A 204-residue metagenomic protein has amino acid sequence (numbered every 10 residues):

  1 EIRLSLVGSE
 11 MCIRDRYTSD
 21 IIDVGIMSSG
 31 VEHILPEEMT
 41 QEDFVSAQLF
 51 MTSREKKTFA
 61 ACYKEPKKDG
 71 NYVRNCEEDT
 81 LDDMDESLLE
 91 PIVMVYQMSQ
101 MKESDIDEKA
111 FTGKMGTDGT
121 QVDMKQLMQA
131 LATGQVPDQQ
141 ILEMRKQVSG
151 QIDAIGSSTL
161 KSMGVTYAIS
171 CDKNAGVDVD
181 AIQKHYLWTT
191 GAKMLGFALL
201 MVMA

Functional and structural regions predicted by a protein language model:
E1, D15-D20, V24, S28-E32 (+2 more regions): Transmembrane helical bundle of ABC transporter permease
I2-G8, C12-I13: Single conserved hydrophobic/aromatic residue that forms the stacking wall/gate of nucleotide- or nucleobase-binding
V24-I182: Low-complexity, proline/glycine-enriched hydrophobic segments characteristic of transmembrane helices
